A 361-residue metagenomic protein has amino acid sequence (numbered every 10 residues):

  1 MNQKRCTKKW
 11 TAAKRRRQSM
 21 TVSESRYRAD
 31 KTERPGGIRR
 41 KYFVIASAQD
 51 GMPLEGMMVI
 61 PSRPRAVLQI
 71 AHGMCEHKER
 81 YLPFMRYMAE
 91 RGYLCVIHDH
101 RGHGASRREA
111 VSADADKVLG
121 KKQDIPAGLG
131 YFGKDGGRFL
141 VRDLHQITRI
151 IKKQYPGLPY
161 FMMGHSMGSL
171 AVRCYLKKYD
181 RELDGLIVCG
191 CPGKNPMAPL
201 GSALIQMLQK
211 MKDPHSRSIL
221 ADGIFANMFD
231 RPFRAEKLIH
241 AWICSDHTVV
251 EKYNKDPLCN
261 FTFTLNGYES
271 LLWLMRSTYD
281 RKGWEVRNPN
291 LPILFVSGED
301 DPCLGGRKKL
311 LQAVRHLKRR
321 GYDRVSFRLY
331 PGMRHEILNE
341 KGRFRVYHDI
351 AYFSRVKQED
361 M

Functional and structural regions predicted by a protein language model:
T21-P61: N-terminal cap/lid segment of alpha/beta-hydrolase-fold proteins
R65, H72-E76, S166, E299-D300: Active-site glycine-rich loops that stabilize anionic/oxyanionic intermediates across multiple enzyme folds
M85-D124: Conserved alpha/beta-hydrolase
Y131-K152: Alpha/beta-hydrolase active-site loop
Y155-S166: Alpha/beta-hydrolase fold nucleophile elbow
V172-L258: Alpha/beta-hydrolase-fold enzymes
F295-S297: Short beta-strand/loop motif that positions the catalytic acidic residue of the alpha/beta-hydrolase fold
R320, R324-M361: Catalytic active-site module of serine/aspartate enzymes centered on a nucleophile-bearing elbow/loop
